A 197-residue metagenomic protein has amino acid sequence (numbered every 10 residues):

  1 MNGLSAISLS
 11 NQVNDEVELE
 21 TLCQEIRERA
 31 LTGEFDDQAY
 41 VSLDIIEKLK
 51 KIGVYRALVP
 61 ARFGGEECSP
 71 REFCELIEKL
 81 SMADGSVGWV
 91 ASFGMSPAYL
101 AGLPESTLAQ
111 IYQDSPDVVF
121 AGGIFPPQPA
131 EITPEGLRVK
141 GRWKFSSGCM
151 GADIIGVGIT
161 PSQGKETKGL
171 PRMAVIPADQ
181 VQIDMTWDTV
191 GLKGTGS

Functional and structural regions predicted by a protein language model:
M1-V59, G65-E75: Alpha-helical interface subdomain recognition
N11-Q12, C23, L31, G94 (+3 more regions): Short secondary-structure boundary micro-motifs
Q12, Q24, Q38, Q110-Q113 (+3 more regions): Residue-identity detector for glutamine
E18-L19, G85, I183: Acidic, low-complexity intrinsically disordered regions
L43-K51, R56-A152, Q163-T167: Glycine-rich flavin
R142-V181, M185-W187: DPxDG-like acidic metal-binding loop motif
G194-S197: Internal glycine-rich alpha/beta core junctions
